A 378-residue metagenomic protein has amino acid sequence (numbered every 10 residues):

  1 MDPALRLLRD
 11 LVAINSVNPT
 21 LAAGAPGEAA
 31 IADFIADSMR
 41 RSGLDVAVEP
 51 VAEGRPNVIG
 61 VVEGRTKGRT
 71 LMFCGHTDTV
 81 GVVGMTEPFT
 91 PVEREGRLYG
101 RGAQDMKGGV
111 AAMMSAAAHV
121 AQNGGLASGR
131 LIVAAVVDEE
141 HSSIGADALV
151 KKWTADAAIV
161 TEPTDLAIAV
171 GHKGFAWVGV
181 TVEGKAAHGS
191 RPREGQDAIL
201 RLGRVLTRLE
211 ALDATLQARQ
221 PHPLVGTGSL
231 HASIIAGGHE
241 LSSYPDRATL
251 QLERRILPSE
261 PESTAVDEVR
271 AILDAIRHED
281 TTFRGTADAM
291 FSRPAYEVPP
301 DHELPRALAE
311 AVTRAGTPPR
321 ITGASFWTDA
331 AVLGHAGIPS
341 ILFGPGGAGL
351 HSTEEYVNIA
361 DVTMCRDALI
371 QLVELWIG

Functional and structural regions predicted by a protein language model:
M1-R101, G125-A127, A330, I370-Q371: Acidic/His- and Gly-rich active-site-bordering loop/insert found across diverse amide/peptide-bond hydrolases
L5, A29-D33, V110, V266-R270 (+1 more regions): Short, surface-exposed alpha-helical segments at coil->helix boundaries
P50-A52, V170, G179-G378: Metal-dependent amide/peptide-bond hydrolase catalytic core, centered on the "pita-bread" metallohydrolase fold
R69-M72, G96-R97, L131-I132, D156-I159 (+2 more regions): Structural motif
C74-G75, A134-V136, I159-E162, T181-E183 (+1 more regions): Short beta-strand segments
R97-A112, H188: Glycine/serine-rich anion-binding loops at beta->alpha junctions that coordinate negatively charged ligand groups
M106-W177, I377-G378: Acidic/histidine-rich catalytic neighborhood of metal-dependent amide-processing enzymes
